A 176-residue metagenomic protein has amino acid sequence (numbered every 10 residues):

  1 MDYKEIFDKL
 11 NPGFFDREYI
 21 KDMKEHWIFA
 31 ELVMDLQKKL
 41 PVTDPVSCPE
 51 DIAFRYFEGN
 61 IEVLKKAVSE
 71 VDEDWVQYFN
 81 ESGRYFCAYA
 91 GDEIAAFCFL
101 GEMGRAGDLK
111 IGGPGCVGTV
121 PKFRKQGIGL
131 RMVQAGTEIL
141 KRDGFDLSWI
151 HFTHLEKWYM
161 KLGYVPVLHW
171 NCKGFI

Functional and structural regions predicted by a protein language model:
M1-C48: Acyl-donor-binding surface of acyltransferase catalytic domains
Y3-M23, R142, F152-I176: Conserved active-site alpha-helix within GNAT-family acetyltransferase domains
P12, K39-W75, Y85-C87, I94: Short amphipathic alpha-helix that is part of the acyltransferase structural core
H26-V33, G83, L168-C172: Short hydrophobic/aromatic beta-strand or adjacent loop that forms the aromatic wall/cage of a ligand/substrate-binding
V68-P121: A conserved beta-strand-loop-helix scaffold within acyl/acetyltransferase catalytic domains
F79-E81, G107-L109, V133, K141-D143 (+1 more regions): A structural signal for short secondary-structure junctions
P114, L147-F152: Conserved hydrophobic beta-strand within the GNAT/NAT acetyltransferase core sheet that lines the active-site cleft
T119, K125-E138, R142, K161: Conserved acetyl-CoA-binding loop-helix of GNAT-fold acetyltransferases
